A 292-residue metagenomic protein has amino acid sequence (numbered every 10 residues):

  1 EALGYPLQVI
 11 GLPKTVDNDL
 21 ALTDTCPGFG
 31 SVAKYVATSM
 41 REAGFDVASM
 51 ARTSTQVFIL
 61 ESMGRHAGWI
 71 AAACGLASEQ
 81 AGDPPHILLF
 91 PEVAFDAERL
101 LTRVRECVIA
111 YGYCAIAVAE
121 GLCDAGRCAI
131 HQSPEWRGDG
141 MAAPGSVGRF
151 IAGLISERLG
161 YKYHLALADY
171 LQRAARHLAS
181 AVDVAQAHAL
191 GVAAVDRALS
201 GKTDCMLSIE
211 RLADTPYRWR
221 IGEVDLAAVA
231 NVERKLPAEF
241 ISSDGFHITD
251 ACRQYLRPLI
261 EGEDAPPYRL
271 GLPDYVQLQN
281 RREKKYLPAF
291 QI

Functional and structural regions predicted by a protein language model:
L3-I10, C26-H164: Accessory alpha-helical/coil subdomains and C-terminal extensions that flank or cap enzyme catalytic cores
L12-N18, E92-A94, E120-C123, A168-L171 (+1 more regions): Short, ordered loop/turn segments at secondary-structure junctions
D17-T25, A175: Glycine-rich, charge-decorated loop segments at or immediately adjacent to ligand/cofactor-binding or catalytic sites
Q132-I292: C-terminal non-catalytic interaction/assembly regions of soluble proteins
